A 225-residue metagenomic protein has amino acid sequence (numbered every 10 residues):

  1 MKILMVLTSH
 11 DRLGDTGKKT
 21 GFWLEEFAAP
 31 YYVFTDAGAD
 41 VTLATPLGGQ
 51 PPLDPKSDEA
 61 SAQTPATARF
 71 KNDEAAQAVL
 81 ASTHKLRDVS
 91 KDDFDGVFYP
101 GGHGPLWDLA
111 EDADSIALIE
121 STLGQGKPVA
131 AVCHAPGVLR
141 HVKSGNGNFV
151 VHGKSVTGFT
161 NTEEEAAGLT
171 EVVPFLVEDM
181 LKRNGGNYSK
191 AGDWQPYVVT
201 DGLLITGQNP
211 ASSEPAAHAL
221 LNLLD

Functional and structural regions predicted by a protein language model:
M1-Q125, G137-D225: Extended, subdomain-level signal for the structured scaffold at the beginning of enzyme domains
G126-A130: Conserved, well-structured core segments that form or line functional sites
C133: Catalytic, metal-anchored helix/loop core of enzyme active sites in primary metabolism
